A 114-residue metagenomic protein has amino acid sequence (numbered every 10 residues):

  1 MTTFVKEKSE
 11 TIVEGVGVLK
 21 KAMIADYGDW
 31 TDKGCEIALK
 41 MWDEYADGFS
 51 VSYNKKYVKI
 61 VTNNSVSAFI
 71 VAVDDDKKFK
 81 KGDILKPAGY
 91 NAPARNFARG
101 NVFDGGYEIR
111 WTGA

Functional and structural regions predicted by a protein language model:
T2-V51: Negatively charged, low-complexity tracts enriched in Asp/Glu with abundant Ser/Thr
E7-E10, E14, V18, K59 (+3 more regions): Accessory DNA-engaging acidic/polar modules
A22-A25, G34, A38, A46 (+6 more regions): A sequence-composition feature that detects small, non-aromatic residues
L39-K78: Amphipathic, interaction-prone secondary-structure segments
K80-R110: A short, surface-exposed interaction/processing loop segment used at functional sites
